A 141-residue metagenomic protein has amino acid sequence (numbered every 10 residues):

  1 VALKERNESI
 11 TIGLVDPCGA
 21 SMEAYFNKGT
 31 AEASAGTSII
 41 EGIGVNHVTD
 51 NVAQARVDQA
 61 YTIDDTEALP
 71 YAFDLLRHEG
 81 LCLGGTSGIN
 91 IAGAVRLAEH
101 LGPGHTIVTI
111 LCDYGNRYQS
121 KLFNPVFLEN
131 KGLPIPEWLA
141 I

Functional and structural regions predicted by a protein language model:
V1, M22, T86-A94: Short glycine/serine/threonine-rich phosphate/pyrophosphate-binding segments that cradle anionic phosphate groups
V1-N7, A98: Surface-exposed amphipathic alpha-helices with a cationic face
E5-G85, L122-I141: Active-site/ligand-binding loops adjacent to catalytic centers
T37, A92-I141: Phosphate-binding loop/pocket of nucleotide- and phosphate-handling active sites
L81-S87, V108-L111: A short, small-residue-rich loop immediately preceding and capping a beta-strand
